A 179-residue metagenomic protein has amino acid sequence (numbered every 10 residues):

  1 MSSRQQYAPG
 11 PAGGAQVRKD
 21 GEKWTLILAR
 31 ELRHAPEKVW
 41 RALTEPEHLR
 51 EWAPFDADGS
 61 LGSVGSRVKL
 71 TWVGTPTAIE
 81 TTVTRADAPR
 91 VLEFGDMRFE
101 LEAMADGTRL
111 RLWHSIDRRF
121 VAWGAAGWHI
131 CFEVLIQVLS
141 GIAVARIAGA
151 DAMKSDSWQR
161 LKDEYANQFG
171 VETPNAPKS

Functional and structural regions predicted by a protein language model:
M1-G21, G107-S179: Terminal "cap-and-tail" regions of soluble proteins that handle hydrophobic small molecules
K19-L28, H34, K38, E45-P89 (+1 more regions): Short beta-edge strand/loop motif at the mouth of beta-sheet-based domains
L43, A53, A105, L139: Short, flexible helix/strand-to-coil boundary loops that buttress conserved ligand/catalytic motifs in alpha/beta
T77-T81, M97, T108: Short beta-strand segments
R90-D96: Short, solvent-exposed secondary-structure boundary/capping segments
E100-D106: Short glycine/proline-enriched loop/turn "hinge" motifs that connect secondary-structure elements and lie
